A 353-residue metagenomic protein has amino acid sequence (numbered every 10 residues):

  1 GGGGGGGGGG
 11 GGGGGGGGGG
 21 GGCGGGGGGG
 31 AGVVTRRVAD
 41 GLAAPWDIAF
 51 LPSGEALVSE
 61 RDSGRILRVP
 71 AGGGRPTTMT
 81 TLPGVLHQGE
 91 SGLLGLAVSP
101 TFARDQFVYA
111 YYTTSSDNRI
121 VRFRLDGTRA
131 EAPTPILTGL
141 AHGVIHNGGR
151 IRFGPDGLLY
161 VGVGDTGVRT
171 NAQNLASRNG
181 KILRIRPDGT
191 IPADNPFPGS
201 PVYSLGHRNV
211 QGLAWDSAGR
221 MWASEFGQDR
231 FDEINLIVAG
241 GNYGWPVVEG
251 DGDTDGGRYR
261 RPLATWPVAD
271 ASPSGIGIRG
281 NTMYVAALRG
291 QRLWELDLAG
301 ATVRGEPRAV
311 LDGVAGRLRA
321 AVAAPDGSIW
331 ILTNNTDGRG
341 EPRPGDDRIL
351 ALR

Functional and structural regions predicted by a protein language model:
G1-R36: N-terminal low-complexity, Pro/Thr-rich disordered segments that flank secretion/membrane-targeting signals
C23-V168, R220-G227, D270-G300, R308 (+1 more regions): Acidic, Gly/Ser/Thr-rich repeat motifs that build Ca2+-stabilized beta-propeller blades
P70-A71, R122-A130, L183-P192, I237-W245 (+3 more regions): Short loop/turn segments immediately following beta-strands, especially the blade-tip and inter-blade linker loops
T77-S91, P133-N147, R178, I185-S204 (+2 more regions): Surface-exposed loop and turn segments in beta-propeller and other repeat-based domains that flank or scaffold
V202-E233: Repeat-solenoid scaffold signature
W222, D229-N235, N242-P246, D253-G256 (+2 more regions): Short acidic/glycine-rich loop or secondary-structure boundary segments that cap or lie
D232-I234, R261-G277: C-terminal amphipathic alpha-helical segment
